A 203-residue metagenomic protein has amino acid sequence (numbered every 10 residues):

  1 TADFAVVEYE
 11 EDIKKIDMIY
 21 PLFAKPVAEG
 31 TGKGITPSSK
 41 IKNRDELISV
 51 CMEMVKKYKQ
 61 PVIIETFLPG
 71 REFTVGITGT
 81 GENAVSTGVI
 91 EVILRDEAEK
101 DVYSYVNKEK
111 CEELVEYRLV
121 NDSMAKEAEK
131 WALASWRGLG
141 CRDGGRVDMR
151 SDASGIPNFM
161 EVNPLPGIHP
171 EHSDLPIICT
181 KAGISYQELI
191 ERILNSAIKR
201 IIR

Functional and structural regions predicted by a protein language model:
T1-I63, P69-G70: Active-site nucleotide/adenylate-binding loops and adjacent lid/helix of ATP-dependent enzymes
I19-P21, E72-T74, R146, F159: Broad gene-expression machinery/nucleic-acid interaction feature
A24, I64-E65, V147, M160: Active-site flanking residues adjacent to catalytic metal/cofactor-binding acidic residues
V27-E29, K108-K110, L165-I168: Short connector loops/turns at beta-strand edges and beta->alpha or beta->beta junctions
T31-G34, E112-V115, P170-S173: Short small-residue beta-strand/loop micro-motif enriched in glycine and branched aliphatics
N43-K130, A153-N158: Phosphate-binding site of ATP-dependent enzymes
D122-R203: ATP-dependent carboxylate activation and anion-phosphoryl transfer catalytic cores that bind Mg-ATP to form
